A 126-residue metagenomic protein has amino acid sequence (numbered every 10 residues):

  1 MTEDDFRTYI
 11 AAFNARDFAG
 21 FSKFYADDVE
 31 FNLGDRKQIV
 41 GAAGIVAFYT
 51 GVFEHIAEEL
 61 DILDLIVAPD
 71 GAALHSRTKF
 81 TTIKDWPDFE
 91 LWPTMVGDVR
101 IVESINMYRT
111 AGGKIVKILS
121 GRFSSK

Functional and structural regions predicted by a protein language model:
M1, N32, V46, T50-K126: A beta-strand edge to alpha-helix "cap/lid" segment located at domain peripheries
R7-A11: Amphipathic alpha-helical repeat scaffolds
F13-R16, K37: Conserved short acidic donor-positioning loop in nucleotide-sugar-dependent glycosyltransferases
A15-D28, N32: Short, well-ordered alpha-helical segments enriched in acidic and aromatic residues
Q38-A47: Short beta-edge strand/loop motif at the mouth of beta-sheet-based domains
